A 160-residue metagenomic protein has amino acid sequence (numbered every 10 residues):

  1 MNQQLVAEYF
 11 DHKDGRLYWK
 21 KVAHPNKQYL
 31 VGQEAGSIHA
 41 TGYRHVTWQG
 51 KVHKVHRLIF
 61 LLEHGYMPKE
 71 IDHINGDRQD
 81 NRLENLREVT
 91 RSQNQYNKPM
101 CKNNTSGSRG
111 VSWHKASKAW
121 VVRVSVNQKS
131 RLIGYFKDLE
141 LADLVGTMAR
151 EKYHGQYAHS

Functional and structural regions predicted by a protein language model:
M1-R44, W48: Short helix-coil boundary/hinge micro-motifs
R16, I133, Y157-S160: Intrinsically disordered, low-complexity regulatory segments
V22-A23, Q49-Q128: Short, cationic Gly/His-enriched loop motifs
T47, S112, Y135-K137: Generic structural detector for well-ordered beta-strands
V89-Q95, K152-S160: Extended, polar beta-sheet/loop recognition surfaces of beta-rich domains that mediate binding to diverse ligands
K129-L139: A short, exposed loop/beta-hairpin motif centered on an aromatic-Gly-Thr core
K137-Y153: A short, charged, amphipathic alpha-helix used as a generic interaction element across diverse proteins
